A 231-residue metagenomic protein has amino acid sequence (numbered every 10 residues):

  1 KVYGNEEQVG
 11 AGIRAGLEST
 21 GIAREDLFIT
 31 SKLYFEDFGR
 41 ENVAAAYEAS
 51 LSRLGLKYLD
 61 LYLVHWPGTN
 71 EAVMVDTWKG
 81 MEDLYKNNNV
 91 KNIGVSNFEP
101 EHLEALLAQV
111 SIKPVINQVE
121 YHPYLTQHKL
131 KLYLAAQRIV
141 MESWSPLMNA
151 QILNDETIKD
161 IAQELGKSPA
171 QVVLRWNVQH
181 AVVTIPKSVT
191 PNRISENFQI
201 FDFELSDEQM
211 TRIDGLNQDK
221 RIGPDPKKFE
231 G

Functional and structural regions predicted by a protein language model:
K1-L27, M148, F229: N-terminal binding-site loop/beta-alpha segment at the start of enzyme catalytic domains that lines or forms
Q8, F38-A46, T69-D76, L153: Alpha-helix N-cap and loop-to-helix initiation/capping positions
Q8-E18, Y47-L51, M81, L103: Short, well-ordered amphipathic alpha-helices
A23-D37, D60-P67, Y121: A short, structured active-site edge motif that brings together acidic residues
R24-D26, K57-L59, V90, P114: A general structural motif
G39-L54, D76, E101-E104, L125-T126: Short, acidic/polar
V43-V64, D83-N87, I139: CE4/NodB-like, metal-dependent polysaccharide N-deacetylase domain that modifies extracellular/periplasmic N-acetylated
P67-G231: Beta/alpha (TIM)-barrel catalytic core signal, keyed to glycine-rich beta->alpha loops juxtaposed to Asp/Glu that bind
